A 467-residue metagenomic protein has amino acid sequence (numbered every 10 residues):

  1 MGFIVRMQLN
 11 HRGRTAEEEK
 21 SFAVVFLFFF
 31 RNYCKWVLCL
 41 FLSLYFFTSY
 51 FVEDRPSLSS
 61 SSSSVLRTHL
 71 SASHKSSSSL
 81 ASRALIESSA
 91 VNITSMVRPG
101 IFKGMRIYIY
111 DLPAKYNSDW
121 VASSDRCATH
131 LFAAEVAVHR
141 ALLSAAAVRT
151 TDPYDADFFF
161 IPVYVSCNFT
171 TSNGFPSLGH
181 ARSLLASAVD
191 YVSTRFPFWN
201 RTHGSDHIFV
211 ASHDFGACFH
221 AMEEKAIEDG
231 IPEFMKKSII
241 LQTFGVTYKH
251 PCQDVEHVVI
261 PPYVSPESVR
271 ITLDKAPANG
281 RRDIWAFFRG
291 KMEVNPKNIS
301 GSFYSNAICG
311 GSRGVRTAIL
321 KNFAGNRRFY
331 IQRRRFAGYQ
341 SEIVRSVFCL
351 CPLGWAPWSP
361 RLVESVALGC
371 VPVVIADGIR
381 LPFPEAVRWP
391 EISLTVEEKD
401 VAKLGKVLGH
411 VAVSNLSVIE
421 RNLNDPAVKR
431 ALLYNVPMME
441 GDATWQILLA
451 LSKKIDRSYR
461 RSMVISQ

Functional and structural regions predicted by a protein language model:
G2-R333, N424, N435-Q467: Juxtamembrane luminal stem/stalk of type II transmembrane Golgi/ER carbohydrate-processing enzymes
G338-A431: Catalytic binding pocket for nucleotide-activated donors in carbohydrate/polymer assembly enzymes
